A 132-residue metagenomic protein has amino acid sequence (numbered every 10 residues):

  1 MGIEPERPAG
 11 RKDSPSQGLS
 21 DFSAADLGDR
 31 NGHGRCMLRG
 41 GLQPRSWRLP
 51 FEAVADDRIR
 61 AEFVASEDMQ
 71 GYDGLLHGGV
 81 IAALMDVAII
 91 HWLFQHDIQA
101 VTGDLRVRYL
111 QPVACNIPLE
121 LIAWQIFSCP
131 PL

Functional and structural regions predicted by a protein language model:
M1-E67: Non-catalytic linker/capping segments at the edges of enzyme domains
Q43-R45, A100, P130-P131: Short solvent-exposed loop/turn micro-motifs enriched in small/polar/acidic residues
R58, D68, L75-A100: Active-site helix/loop of acyl-thioester processing domains in fatty-acid/polyketide metabolism, spanning hotdog-fold
I59, V101-G103, L119: Hydrophobic core residues within well-ordered beta-strands of beta-rich domains
E67-D68, A114: A short acidic, glycine/proline-enriched capping/turn motif at secondary-structure boundaries, especially helix N-cap
Y72-L75, I117: Short histidine-centered beta-strand/loop micro-motifs that create catalytic or ligand/metal-coordination sites
Q95-G103, V107-P112: Extended, positively charged loop/linker patches that create polyanion-binding surfaces
V107-L132: Hydrophobic beta-sheet segments that form the core/acyl-binding groove of ACP/CoA-dependent acyl-chain-processing
